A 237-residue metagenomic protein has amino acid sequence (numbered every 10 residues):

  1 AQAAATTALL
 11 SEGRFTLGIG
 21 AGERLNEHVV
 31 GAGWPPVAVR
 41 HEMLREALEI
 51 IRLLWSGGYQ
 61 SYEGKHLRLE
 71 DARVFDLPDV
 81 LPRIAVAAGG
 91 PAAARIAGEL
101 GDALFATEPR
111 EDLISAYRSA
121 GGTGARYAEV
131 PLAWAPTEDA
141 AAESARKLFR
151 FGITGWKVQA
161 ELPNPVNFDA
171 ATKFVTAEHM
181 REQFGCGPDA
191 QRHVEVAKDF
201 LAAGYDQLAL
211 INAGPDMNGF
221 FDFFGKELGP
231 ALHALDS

Functional and structural regions predicted by a protein language model:
A1-S237: Active-site-adjacent structural elements that line small-molecule/cofactor binding pockets in enzymes
